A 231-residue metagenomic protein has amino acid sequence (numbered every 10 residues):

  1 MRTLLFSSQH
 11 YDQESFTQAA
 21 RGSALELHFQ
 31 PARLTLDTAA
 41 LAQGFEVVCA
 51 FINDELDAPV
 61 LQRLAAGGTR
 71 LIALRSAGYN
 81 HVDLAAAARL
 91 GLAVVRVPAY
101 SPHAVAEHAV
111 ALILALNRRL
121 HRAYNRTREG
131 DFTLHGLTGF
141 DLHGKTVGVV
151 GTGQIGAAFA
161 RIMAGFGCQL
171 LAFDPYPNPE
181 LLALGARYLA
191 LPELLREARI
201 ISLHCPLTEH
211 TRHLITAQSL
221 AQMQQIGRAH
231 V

Functional and structural regions predicted by a protein language model:
R2-A93, T216: An N-terminal-biased, well-structured beta-alpha scaffold segment characteristic of Rossmann-like dinucleotide-binding
Q13, D57, L61, A106 (+3 more regions): A general structural signal for well-ordered alpha-helical segments in protein cores
L25-P31, V48-F51, R126, P177-L184 (+1 more regions): Short, flexible loop segments at the rims of nucleotide/cofactor-binding pockets, characterized by
G78-H81, S101-A104, N178: Short gly/pro/ser/thr-enriched loop/turn and capping motifs at secondary-structure boundaries
L90-L92, P98-T146, A158-R161, G165: Phosphate-binding beta-alpha-beta segment of Rossmann-like dinucleotide-binding domains, i.e., the NAD(P)
H135-Q224: Rossmann-like dinucleotide/phosphate-binding beta-alpha-beta segment
A229-V231: Conserved small/polar residues in nucleotide/adenosyl-binding loops
